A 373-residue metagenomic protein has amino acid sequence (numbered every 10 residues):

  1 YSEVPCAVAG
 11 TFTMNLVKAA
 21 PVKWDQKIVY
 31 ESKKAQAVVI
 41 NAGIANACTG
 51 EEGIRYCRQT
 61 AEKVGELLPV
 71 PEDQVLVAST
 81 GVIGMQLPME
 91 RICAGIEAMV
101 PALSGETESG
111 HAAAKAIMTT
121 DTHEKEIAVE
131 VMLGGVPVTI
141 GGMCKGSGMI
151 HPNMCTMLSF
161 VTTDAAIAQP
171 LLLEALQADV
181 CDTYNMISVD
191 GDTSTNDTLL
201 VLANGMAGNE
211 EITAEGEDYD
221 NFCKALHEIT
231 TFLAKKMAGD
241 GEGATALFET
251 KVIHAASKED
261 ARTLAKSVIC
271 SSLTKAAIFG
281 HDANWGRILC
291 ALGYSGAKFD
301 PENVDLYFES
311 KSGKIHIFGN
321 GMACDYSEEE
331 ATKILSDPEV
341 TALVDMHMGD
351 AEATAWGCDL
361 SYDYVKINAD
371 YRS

Functional and structural regions predicted by a protein language model:
Y1-N41, A45-R55, G65-S373: A structural signal for small-residue-enriched, beta-sheet-centric alpha/beta enzyme cores and oligomeric scaffold folds
A61: Generic structural marker for isolated residues within well-ordered, non-membrane alpha-helices of soluble domains
